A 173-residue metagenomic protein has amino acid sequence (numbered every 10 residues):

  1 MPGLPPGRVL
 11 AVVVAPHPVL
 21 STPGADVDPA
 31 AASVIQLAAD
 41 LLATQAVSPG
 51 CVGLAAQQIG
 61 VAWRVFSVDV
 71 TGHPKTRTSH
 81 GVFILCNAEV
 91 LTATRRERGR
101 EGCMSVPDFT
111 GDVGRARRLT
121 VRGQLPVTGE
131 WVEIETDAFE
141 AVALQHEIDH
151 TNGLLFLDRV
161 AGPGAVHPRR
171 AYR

Functional and structural regions predicted by a protein language model:
M1-R173: Positively charged
